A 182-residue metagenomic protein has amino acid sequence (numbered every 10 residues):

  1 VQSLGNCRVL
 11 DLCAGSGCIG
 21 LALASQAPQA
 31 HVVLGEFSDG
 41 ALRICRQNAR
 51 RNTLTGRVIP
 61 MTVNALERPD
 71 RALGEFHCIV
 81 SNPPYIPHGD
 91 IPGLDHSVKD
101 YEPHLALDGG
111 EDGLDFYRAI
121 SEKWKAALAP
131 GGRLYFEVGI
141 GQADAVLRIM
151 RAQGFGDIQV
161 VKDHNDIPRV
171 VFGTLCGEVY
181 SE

Functional and structural regions predicted by a protein language model:
V1-G93: Conserved SAM/SAH cofactor-binding pocket of Class I
L23, V98, I120-W124: Class I S-adenosylmethionine-dependent transferase superfamily signal
E36, T53, E102, Q142 (+1 more regions): Conserved functional loop/turn residues at catalytic and ligand-binding sites
N82, Y101, E137: Alpha/beta-hydrolase-fold catalytic nucleophile elbow
Y85-D115: Mobile active-site "lid"/loop adjacent to the S-adenosyl-L-methionine
P87-G89, A143, Y180: Short glycine-rich, flexible loops that bind phosphorylated cofactors or substrates
E111-L175: Conserved Class I SAM-dependent methyltransferase catalytic core
C176-E182: Flexible, glycine-/basic-rich loop-and-beta segments that form/coincide with the SAM-dependent methyltransferase
